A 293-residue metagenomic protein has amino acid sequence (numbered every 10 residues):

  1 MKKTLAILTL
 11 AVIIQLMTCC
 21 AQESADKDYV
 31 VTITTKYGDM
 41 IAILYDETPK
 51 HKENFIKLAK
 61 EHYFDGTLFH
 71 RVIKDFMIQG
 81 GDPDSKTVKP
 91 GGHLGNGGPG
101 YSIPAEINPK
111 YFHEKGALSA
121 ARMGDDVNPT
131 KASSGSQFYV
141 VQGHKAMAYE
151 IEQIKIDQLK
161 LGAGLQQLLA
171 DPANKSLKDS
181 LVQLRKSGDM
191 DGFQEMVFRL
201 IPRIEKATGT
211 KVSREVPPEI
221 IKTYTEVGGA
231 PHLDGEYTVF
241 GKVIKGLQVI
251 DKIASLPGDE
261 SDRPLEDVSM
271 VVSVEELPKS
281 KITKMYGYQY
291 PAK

Functional and structural regions predicted by a protein language model:
M1-T4: Positively charged n-region of N-terminal signal peptides that target proteins for export
I7-L16: Bacterial N-terminal signal peptides
C19-K293: Cyclophilin-like peptidyl-prolyl cis-trans isomerases
